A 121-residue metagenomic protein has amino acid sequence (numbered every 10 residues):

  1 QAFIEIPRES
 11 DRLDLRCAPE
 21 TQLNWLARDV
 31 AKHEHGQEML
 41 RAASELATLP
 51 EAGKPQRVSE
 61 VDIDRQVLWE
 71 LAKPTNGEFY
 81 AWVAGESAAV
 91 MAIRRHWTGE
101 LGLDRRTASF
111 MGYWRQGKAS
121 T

Functional and structural regions predicted by a protein language model:
Q1-T121: Extended, composition-driven regions rather than compact fold-specific motifs
